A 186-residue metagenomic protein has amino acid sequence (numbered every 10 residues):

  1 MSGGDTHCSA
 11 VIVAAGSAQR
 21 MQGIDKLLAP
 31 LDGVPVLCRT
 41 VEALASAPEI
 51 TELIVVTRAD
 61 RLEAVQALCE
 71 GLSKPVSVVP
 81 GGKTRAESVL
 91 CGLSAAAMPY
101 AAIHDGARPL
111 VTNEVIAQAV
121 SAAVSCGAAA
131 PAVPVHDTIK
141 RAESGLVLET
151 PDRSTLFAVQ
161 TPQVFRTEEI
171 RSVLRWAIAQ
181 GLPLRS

Functional and structural regions predicted by a protein language model:
S2-L62: N-terminal glycine-rich phosphate-binding loop and ensuing alpha1 helix
I12, L37, G92, H104-D105 (+2 more regions): Residue-level signal for inorganic ion chemistry
L62-L68: Acidic helix N-cap motif at the loop->helix transition within catalytic regions of sugar-transfer enzymes
E70-K83: Conserved donor nucleotide-binding strand/loop of the catalytic core
G82, A86-L90, N113: Glycine-rich phosphate-binding loop at the start of an alpha helix
E87-Y100: Active-site nucleotide-sugar/metal-binding loop of Leloir-type enzymes
M98-R108: Short beta-strand-to-loop acidic/aromatic patch adjacent to the donor-nucleotide binding site
L110-S186: Conserved core of the sugar-phosphate nucleotidyltransferase
